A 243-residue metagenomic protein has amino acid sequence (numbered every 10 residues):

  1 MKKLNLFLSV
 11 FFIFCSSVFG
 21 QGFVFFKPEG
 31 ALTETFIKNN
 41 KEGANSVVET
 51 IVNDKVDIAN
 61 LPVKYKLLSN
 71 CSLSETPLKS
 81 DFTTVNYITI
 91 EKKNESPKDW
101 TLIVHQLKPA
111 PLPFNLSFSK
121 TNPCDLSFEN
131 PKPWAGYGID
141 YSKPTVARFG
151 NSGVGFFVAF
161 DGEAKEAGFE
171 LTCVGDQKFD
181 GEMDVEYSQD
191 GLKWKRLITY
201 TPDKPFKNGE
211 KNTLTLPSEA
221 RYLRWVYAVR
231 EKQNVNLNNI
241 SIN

Functional and structural regions predicted by a protein language model:
M1-G22: Bacterial Sec-dependent N-terminal signal peptides
G20-L112: Beta-rich interaction/scaffold domains
V52-V56, G155-E166, G175, L214-E219: Extracellular and analogous surface-interaction loops
K108-K132: Extracellular carbohydrate-recognition regions
P144-E170, G209-K211, L237: Short beta-strands within extracellular/lumenal beta-sheet-rich domains
E170-G181, E231-Q233: Extended, low-complexity, turn-rich repeat/linker tracts enriched in Gly/Pro/Ser/Thr and Asp/Glu that occur
E186-S188: Conserved Ser/Thr-centered positions that define the repeating blades of beta-propeller domains
W194, I198-N243: Terminal, low-complexity interaction segments
